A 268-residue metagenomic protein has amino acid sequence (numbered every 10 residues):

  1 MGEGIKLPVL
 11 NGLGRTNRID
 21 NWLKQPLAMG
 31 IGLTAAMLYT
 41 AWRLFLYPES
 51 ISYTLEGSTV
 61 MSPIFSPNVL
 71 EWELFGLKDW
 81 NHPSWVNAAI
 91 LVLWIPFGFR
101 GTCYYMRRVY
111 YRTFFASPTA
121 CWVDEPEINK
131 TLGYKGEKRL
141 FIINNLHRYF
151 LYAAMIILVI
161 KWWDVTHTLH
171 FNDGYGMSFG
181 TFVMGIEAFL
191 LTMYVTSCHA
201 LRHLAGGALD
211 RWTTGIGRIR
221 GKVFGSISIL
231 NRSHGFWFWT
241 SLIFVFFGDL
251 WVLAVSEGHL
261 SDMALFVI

Functional and structural regions predicted by a protein language model:
M1-I268: Membrane-embedded alpha-helical bundles that constitute the cytochrome b-like, heme-associated redox core of multi-pass
